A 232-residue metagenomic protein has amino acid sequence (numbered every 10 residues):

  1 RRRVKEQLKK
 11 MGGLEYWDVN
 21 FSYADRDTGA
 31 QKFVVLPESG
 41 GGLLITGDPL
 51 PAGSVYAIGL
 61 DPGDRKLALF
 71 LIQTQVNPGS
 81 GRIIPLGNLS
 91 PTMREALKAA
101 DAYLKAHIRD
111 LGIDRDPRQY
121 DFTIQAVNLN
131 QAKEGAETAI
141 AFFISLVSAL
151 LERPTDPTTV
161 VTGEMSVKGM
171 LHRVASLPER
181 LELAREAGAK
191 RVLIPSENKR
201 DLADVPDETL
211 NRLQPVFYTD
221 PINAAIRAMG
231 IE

Functional and structural regions predicted by a protein language model:
R1-E6: C-terminal helical "lid" of AAA+/P-loop NTPase domains
K9-K10: N-terminal presequences and immediately downstream first alpha-helices
G13-E232: Peripheral, non-AAA+ core regions of ATP-driven protein-machinery
